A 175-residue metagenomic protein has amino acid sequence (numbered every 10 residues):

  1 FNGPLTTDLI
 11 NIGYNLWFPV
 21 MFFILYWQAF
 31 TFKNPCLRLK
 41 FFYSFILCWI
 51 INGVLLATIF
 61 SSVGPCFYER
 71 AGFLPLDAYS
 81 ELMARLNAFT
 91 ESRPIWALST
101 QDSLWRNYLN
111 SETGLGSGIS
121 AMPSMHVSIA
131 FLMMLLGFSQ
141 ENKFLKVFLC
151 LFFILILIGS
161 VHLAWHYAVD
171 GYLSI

Functional and structural regions predicted by a protein language model:
F1-F23, T31, F60: N-terminal transmembrane-helix/juxtamembrane module of multi-pass inner/ER membrane proteins
F18, F41, S61, H126 (+1 more regions): Divalent metal-coordination and catalytic microenvironments
F22, Y26-F60, C66-A78, L82-M83: Interfacial segments of alpha-helical transmembrane regions
F23-F30, V127-L145, I175: Membrane-interfacial alpha-helical segments at the cytosolic side of multi-pass membrane proteins
N34-R38, E141-L151: Membrane-helix interface segments
W49-L55, L151-H162: Aromatic-anchored segments of alpha-helical transmembrane domains
I59-S139: Membrane-interfacial catalytic/cofactor-binding modules of polytopic membrane enzymes
S62-E69, A121, L155-I175: Interfacial helix-loop-helix junctions of multi-pass membrane proteins
